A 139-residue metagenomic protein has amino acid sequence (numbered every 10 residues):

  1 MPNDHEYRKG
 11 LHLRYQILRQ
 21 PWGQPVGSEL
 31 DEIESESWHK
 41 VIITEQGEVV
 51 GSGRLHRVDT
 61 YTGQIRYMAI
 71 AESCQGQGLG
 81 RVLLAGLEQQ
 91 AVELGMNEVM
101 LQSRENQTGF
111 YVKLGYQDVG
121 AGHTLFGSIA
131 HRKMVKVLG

Functional and structural regions predicted by a protein language model:
M1-L30, E34-E36, V41-E48: Short amphipathic alpha-helix that is part of the acyltransferase structural core
R14, Y111, Y116: Conserved active-site tyrosine of GNAT-family acetyltransferases
V41, E48-H56, G63-A69: Conserved beta-strand in the GNAT
R57-M68, Q75, L125-H131: A conserved beta-turn-beta hairpin within the catalytic core of GNAT-like acetyltransferases that forms part
I70, G76-Q89: Conserved acetyl-CoA-binding loop-helix of GNAT-fold acetyltransferases
L84, Q90-R104: Conserved GNAT acetyl-CoA-binding A-motif
M100-Q102, Q117-K133: Conserved catalytic-core motifs of GNAT/GCN5-like acyltransferases
